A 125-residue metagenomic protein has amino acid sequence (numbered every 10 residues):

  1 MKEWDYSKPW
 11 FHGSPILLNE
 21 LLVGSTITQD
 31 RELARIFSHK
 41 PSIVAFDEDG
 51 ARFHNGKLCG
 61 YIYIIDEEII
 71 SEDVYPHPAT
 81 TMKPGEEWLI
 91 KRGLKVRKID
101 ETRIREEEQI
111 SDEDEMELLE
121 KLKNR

Functional and structural regions predicted by a protein language model:
M1-P9, S14-T26, R31-R125: Conserved NAD+-utilizing ADP-ribose enzyme module
